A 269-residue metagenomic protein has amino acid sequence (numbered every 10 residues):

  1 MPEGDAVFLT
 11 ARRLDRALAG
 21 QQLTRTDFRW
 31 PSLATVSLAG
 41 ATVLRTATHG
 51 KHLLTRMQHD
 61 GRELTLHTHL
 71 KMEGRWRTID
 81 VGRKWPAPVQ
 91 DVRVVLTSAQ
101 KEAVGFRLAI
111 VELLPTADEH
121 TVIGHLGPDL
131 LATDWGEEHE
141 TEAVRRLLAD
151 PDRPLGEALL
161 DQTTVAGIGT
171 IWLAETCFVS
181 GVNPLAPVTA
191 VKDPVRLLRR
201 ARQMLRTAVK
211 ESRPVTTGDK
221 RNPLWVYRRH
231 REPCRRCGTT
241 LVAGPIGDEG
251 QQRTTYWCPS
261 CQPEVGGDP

Functional and structural regions predicted by a protein language model:
M1-P269: Structured catalytic/nucleic-acid-binding cores of DNA maintenance enzymes
